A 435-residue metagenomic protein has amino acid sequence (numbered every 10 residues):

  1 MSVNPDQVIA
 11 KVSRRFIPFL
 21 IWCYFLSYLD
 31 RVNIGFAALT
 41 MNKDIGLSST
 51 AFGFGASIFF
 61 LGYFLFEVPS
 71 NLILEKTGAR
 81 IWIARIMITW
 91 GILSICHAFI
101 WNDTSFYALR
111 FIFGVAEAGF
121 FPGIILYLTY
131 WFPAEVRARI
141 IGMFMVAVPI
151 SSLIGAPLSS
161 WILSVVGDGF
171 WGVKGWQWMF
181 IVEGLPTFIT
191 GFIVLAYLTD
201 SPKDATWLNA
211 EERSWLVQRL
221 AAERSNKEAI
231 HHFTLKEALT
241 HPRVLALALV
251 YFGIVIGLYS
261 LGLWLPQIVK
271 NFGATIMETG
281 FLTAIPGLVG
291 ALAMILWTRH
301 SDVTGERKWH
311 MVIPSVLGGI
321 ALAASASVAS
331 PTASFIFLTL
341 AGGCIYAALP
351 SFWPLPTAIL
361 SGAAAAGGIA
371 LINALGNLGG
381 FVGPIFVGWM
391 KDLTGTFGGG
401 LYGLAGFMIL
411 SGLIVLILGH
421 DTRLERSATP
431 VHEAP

Functional and structural regions predicted by a protein language model:
I34-G35, K236-M294, T298, L349 (+2 more regions): Extracytoplasmic gate region of multi-pass secondary transporters
G46, G78, F99-S105, A116 (+3 more regions): Helix-breaking motifs and short loop linkers at transmembrane-helix boundaries and internal kinks in secondary membrane
L65-T104: Conserved MFS/SLC helix-loop-helix module at the cytosolic interface between two early adjacent transmembrane helices
F66-G78, A293-E306: Helix-to-loop junctions at the C-terminal end of transmembrane segments in multipass secondary transporters
E75-M87, D302-S315: Cytoplasmic membrane-interface "Motif A"-like loop-to-helix N-cap segments of 12-TM Major Facilitator Superfamily
L109-V146: Cytoplasmic helix-loop-helix junction between adjacent transmembrane helices in 12-TM secondary transporters
R139-L163, P186-T187, N373-G383: Glycine-rich segments within core transmembrane alpha-helices of 12-TM secondary carriers
G305-L355: C-terminal transmembrane helical hairpin of 12-TM major facilitator-type secondary transporters
